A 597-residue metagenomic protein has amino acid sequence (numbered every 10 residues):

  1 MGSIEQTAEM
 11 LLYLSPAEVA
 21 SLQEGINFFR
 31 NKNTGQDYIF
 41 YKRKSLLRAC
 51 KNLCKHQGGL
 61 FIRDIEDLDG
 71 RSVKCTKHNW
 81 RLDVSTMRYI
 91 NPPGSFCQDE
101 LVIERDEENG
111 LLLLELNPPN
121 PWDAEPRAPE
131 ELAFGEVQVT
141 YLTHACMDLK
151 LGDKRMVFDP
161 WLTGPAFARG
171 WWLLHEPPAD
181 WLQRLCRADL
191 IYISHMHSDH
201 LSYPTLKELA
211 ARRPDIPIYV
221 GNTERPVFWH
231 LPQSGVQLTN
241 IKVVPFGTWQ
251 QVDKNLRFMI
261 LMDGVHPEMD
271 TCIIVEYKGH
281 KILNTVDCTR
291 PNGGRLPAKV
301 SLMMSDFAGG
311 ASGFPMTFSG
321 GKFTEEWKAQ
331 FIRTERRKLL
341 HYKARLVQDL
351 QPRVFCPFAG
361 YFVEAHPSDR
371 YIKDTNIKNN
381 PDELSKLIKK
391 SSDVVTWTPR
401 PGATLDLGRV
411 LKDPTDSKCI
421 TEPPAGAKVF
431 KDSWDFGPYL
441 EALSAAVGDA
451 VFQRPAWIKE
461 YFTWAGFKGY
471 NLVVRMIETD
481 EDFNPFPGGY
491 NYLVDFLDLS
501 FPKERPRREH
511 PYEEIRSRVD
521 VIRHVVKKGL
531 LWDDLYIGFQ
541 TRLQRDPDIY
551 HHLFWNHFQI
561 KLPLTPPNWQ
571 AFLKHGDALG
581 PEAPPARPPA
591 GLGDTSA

Functional and structural regions predicted by a protein language model:
M1-D69, D83-T86, C97-V139, R155 (+1 more regions): N-terminal pre-ligand scaffold of iron-sulfur
I26-K32, Y38-E66, R127-L132, D153-M196 (+5 more regions): Pre-active-site segment of Zn-dependent metallo-hydrolases
D67-I103, A166, P177-T248: Active-site HxH/HxHxD metal-binding segment of metal-dependent hydrolases
S95-E136, V220-H280, K386, T398: Metallo-beta-lactamase
G110-T143, D148-L190, P214-N222, E276-V286 (+7 more regions): Metallo-beta-lactamase
E115-R127, H341-I477: Accessory terminal helices/loops
P217-V220, N292-S392: Cap/insert and terminal regions of metallo-dependent hydrolase folds
L405-A597: Feature captures hydrophobic
